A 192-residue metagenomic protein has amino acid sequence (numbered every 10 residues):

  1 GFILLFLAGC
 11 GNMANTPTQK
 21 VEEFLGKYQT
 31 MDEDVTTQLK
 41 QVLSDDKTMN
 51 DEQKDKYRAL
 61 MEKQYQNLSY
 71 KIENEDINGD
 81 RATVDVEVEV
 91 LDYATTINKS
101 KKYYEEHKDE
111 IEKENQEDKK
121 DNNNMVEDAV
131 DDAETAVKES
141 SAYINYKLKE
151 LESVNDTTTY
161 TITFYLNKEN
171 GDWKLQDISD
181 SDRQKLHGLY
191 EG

Functional and structural regions predicted by a protein language model:
G1-F2: Sec-dependent N-terminal signal peptides
F6-G9: C-terminal motif of bacterial Sec signal peptides marking the signal peptidase cleavage site
G11-E73, T95: Core segments of small alpha/beta cavity-forming domains
Y57-R58, A129-T158: Intrinsically disordered, low-complexity acidic Ser/Thr-rich regulatory segments
I77-R81, N170: Residue-level signal for tight coil/turn positions that link beta-strands
D80-V90: A short hydrophobic beta-strand element
V90-H107, V154: Short, cysteine-centered beta-strand-loop-beta hairpins and adjacent loop/turn segments enriched in charged/polar
E105-A129, E150-G192: Short beta-strand edge/turn micro-motifs at domain boundaries
